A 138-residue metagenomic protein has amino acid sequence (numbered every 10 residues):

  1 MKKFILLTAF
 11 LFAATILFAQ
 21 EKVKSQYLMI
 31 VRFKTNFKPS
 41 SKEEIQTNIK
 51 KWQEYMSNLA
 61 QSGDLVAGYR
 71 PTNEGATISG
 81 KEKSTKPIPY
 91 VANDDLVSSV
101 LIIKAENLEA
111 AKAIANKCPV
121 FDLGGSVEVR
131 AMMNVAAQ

Functional and structural regions predicted by a protein language model:
M1-K22: Bacterial Sec-dependent N-terminal signal peptides
Q20-Q138: Conserved, structured core segments of small domains
